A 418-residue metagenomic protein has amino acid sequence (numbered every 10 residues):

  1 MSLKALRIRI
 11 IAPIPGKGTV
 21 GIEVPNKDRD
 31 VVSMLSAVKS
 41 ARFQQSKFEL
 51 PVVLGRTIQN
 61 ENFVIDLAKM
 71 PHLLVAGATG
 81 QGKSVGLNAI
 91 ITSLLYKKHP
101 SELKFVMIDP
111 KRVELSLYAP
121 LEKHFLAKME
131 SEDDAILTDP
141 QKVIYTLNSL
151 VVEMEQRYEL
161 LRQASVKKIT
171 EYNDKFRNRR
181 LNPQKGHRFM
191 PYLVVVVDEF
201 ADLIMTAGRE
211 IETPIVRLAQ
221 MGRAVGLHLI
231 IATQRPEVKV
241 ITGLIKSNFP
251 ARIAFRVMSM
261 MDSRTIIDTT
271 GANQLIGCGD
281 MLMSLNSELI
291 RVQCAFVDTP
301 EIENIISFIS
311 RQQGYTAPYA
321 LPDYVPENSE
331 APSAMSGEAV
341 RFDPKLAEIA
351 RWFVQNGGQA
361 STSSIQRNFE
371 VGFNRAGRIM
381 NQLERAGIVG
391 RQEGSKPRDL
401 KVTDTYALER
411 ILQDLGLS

Functional and structural regions predicted by a protein language model:
S2-D30: Conserved glycine-bearing catalytic or ligand-binding loops at nucleotide- and phosphate-handling centers of large
S2-L6, A41-R42, R311-Q313: A common structural junction motif
I14-E23, S36-K167, K185, M190-V257 (+8 more regions): P-loop NTPase catalytic phosphate-binding loop
P25-K27, M258, T403: Residue-level recognition of strand-loop junctions within catalytic nucleotide-signaling folds
V31-V38, A76-A78, E303-S307, R410-Q413: Short, charged, solvent-exposed linker or helix-capping segments at domain edges/interfaces that act as flexible hinges
V166-R177: Short glycine-rich substrate-engagement loop in P-loop NTPases that contacts/grips substrate
Y172-N173, Q184-K185, N304-P344: Charged, low-hydrophobicity low-complexity segments
P326-S418: Terminal-proximal interaction/regulatory segments of ATP-powered molecular machines
